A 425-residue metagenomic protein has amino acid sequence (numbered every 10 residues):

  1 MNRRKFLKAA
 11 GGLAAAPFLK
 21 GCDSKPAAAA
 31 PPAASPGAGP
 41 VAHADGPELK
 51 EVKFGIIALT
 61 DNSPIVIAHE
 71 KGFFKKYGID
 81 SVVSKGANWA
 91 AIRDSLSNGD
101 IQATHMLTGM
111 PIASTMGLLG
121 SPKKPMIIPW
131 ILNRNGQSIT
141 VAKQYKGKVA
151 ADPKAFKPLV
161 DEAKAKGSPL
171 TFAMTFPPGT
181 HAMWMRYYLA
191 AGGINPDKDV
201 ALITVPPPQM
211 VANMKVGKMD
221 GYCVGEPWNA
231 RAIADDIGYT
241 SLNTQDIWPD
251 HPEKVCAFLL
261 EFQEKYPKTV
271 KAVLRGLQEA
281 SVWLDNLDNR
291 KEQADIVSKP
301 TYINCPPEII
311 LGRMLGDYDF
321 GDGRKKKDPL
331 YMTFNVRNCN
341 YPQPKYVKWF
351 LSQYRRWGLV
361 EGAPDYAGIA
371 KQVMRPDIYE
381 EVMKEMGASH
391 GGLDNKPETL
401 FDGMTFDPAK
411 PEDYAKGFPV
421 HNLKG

Functional and structural regions predicted by a protein language model:
K5-K25: N-terminal export signals
P31-T204, V216-I233, I237-D250, D402-D413 (+1 more regions): Short, glycine-/small- and polar/acidic-enriched structural segments that line small-molecule recognition paths
D61, E70, I92, P111 (+10 more regions): Stable alpha-helical elements in mature extracytoplasmic
I139-T140, V255-F258, Q263: Short glycine- and hydrophobic/aromatic-rich loop-to-beta-strand nucleating segment in the catalytic cores
K265-I378: Secondary-structure end/capping motifs
K348-G425: Conserved C-terminal helix/tail region of periplasmic/extracytoplasmic solute-binding proteins
